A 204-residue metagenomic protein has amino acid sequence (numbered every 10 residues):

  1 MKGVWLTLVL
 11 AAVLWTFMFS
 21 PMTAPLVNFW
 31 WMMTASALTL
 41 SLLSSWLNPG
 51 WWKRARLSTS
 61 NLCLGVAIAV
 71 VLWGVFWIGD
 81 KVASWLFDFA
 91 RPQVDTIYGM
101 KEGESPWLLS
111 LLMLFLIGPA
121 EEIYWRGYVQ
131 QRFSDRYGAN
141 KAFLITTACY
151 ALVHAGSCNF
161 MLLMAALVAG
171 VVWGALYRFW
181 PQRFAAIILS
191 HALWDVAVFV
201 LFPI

Functional and structural regions predicted by a protein language model:
M1, V27-L38, L64-G79, V172: Alpha-helical transmembrane segments of integral membrane proteins, especially early/N-terminal helices
M1-P49: Alpha-helical transmembrane segments in multi-pass membrane proteins
L10, L14-M18, T39-L40, I68-D80 (+2 more regions): Alpha-helical transmembrane segments of multipass membrane proteins
A11, P106-I204: Transmembrane helix-loop-helix hairpins at the membrane interface of multi-pass integral membrane proteins
S20, W46-G50, R54, V82-V94 (+6 more regions): Membrane-interface elements of multi-pass transporters and channels
L26-M33, Q93-Y98, L162-V171: Non-cytosolic membrane-interface motifs at loop->transmembrane helix junctions
S44, N48-P49, F76-D80, E121 (+2 more regions): Alpha-helical transmembrane segments of polytopic integral membrane proteins, especially the permease/helical cores
W51-I117: Juxtamembrane helix-loop-helix connectors linking adjacent transmembrane helices in multi-pass membrane enzymes
